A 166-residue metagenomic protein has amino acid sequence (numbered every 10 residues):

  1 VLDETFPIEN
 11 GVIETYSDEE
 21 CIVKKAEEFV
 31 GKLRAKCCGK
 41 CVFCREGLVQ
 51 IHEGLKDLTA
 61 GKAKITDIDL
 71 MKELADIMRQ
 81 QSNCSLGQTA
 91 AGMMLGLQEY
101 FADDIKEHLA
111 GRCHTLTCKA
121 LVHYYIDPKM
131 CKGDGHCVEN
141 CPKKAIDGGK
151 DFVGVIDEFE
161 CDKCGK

Functional and structural regions predicted by a protein language model:
V1-H123: Redox cofactor-anchoring modules in respiratory/redox and cofactor-processing assemblies
F29-A35, D76, C113-G133, K144-K166: Ferredoxin-like iron-sulfur electron-transfer modules
C38-C44, C84, C131-C137, C141 (+1 more regions): Short cysteine clusters
L48, V138, A145: Cys/His-rich microdomains that often coordinate metals
Q80, P142-K143: The C-terminal cap of the DNA-recognition helix in HTH/winged-HTH DNA-binding domains, marking the helix-to-coil
